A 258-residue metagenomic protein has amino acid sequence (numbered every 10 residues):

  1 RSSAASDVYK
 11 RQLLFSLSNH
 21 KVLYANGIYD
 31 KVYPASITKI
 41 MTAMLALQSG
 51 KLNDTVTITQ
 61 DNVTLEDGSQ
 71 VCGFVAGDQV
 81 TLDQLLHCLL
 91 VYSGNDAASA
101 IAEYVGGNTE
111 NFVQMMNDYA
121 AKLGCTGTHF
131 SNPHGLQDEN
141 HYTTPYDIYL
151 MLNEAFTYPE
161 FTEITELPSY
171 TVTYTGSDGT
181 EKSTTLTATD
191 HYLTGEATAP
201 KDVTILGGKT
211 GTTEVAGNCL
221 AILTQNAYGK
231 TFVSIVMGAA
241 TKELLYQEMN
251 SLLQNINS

Functional and structural regions predicted by a protein language model:
S3-Y146, N153-P159: Active-site-adjacent loops and short helices of periplasmic peptidoglycan-processing enzymes
D7, N108-S258: Penicillin-recognizing serine hydrolase domain
